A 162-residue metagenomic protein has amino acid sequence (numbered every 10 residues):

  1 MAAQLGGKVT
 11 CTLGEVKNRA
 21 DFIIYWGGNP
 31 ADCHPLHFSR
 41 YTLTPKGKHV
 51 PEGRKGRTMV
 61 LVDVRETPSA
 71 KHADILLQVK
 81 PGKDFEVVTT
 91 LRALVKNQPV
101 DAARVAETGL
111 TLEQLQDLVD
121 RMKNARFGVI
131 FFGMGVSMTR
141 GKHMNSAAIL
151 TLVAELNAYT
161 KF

Functional and structural regions predicted by a protein language model:
M1-F162: Cofactor-pocket helix-loop regions in the catalytic cores of large enzyme subunits
